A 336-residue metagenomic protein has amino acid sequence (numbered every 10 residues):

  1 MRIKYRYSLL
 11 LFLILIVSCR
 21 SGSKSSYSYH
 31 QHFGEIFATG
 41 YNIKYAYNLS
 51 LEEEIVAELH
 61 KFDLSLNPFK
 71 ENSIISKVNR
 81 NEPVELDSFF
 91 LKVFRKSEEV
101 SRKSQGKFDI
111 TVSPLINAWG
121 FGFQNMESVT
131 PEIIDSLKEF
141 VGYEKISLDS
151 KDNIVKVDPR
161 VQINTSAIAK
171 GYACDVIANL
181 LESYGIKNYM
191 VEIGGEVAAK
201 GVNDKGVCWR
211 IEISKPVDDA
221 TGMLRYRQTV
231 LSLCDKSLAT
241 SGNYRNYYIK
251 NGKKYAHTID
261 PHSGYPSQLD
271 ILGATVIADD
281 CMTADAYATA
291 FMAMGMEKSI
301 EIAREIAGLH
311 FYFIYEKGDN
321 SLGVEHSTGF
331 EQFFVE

Functional and structural regions predicted by a protein language model:
R2-Y7, S18-E336: Mature catalytic core of soluble alpha/beta enzymes
L13-V17: Sec-dependent N-terminal signal peptides of Gram-positive bacterial secreted proteins and lipoproteins
